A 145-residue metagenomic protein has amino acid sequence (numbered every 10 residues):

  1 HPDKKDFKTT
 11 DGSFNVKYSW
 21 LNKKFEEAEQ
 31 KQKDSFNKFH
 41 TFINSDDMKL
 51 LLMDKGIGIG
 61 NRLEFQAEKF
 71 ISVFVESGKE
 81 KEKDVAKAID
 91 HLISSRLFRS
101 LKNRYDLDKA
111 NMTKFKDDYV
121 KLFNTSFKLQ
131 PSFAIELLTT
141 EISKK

Functional and structural regions predicted by a protein language model:
H1-K145: C-terminal regulatory/interaction module of P-loop NTP-utilizing enzymes
